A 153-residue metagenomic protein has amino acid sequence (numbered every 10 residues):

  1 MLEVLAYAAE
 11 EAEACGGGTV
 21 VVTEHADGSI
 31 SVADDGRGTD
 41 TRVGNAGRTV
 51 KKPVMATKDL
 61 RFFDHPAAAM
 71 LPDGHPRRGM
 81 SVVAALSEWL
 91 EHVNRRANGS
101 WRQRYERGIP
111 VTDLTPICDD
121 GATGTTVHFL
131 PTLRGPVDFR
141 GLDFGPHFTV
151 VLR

Functional and structural regions predicted by a protein language model:
M1-H25, G79-L86: Conserved ATP-binding N-box helix of the HATPase_c
A9, E13, T115-R153: N-terminal assembly/transducer modules of large multi-domain enzymes, emphasizing dimerization/partner-binding
G17, D27, A122-G124: A general secondary-structure signal for short beta-strands and their flanking turns/coil in non-transmembrane regions
V21, S31, V82, E91 (+1 more regions): Structured core elements
E24-A26, R96, L152-R153: A general secondary-structure junction signal
E24-S31, D35: Short beta-strand-loop-beta element adjacent to the nucleotide/active-site pocket used for signaling
D34-R37, P131-L133: Secondary-structure transition/turn motif
G36-L114, D119: Flexible ATP-lid and adjacent glycine-rich G1/G2 motifs of the Bergerat
